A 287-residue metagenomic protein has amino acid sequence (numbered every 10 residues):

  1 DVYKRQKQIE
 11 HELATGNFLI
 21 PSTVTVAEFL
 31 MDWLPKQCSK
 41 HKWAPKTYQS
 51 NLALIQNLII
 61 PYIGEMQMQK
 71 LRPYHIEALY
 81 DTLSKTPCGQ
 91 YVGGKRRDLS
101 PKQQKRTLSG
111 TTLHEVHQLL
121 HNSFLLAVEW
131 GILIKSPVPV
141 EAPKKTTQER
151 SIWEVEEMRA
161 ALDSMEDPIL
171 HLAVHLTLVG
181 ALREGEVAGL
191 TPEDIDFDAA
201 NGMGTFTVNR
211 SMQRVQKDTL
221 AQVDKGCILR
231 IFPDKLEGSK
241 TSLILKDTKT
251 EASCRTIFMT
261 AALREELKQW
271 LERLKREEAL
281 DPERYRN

Functional and structural regions predicted by a protein language model:
D1-A78, G93, L274-N287: N-terminal DNA-binding module of tyrosine recombinases/phage integrases
M31, K70-P73, K85, I134 (+3 more regions): Phosphate-coordinating loops and pocket residues in cytosolic domains that bind phosphorylated ligands
Q56, H121-F124, V128: C-terminal flanking helix
Q69-S84, K95-S100, P139-P143: Short, conserved phosphate-binding/catalytic loop or strand-edge motifs used in phosphoryl-/nucleotidyl-transfer
I76, L120-F124, V187: Short, basic/aromatic-rich helical patch in the C-terminal catalytic core of site-specific tyrosine
G89-L119, E129-L190, A200-M203, A252-C254 (+1 more regions): Basic, Lys/Arg- and aromatic-enriched nucleic-acid-binding interface segment
L125-I134, Q269-E272: Arg/Lys-rich amphipathic alpha helix in sigma70-family domain 2
A142, E157, L190-R276, P282 (+1 more regions): Conserved tyrosine-mediated DNA breakage-rejoining catalytic core shared by Y-recombinases
